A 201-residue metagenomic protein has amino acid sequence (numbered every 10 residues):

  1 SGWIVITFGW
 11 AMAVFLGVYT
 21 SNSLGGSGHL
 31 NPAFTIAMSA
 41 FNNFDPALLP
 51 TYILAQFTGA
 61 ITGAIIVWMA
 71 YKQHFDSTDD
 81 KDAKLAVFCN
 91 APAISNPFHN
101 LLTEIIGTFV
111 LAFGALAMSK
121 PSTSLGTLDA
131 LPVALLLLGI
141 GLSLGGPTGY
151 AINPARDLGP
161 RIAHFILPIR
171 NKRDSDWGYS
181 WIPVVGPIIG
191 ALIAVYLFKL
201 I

Functional and structural regions predicted by a protein language model:
S1-I201: Membrane-interface helix-loop junctions and terminal tails of multi-pass membrane proteins
